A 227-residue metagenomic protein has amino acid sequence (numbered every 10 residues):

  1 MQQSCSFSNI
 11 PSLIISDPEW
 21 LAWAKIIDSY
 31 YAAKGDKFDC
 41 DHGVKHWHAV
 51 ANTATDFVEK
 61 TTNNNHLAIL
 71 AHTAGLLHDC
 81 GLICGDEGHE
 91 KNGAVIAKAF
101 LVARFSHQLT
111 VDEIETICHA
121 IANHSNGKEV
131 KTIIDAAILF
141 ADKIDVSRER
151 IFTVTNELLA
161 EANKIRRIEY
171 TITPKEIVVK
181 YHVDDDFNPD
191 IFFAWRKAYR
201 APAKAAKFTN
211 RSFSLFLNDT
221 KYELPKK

Functional and structural regions predicted by a protein language model:
M1-G88: Acidic/His-rich, divalent-metal-binding segments that scaffold phosphate/diphosphate chemistry
L13-S16, W20, T110, N188-I191 (+1 more regions): Intrinsic-disorder-associated interaction segments
D36, E59-I172: Divalent metal-dependent catalytic cores for phosphoryl transfer on phosphate-bearing substrates
D39-H42, E129, D190: Non-transmembrane, amphipathic alpha-helical segments
K45-H48, D135, F193: A generic "alpha-helical surface" signal
A54, A137, P202: Aromatic/hydrophobic pocket-lining residues that form π-stacking "cages" and hydrophobic walls in ligand
D145-K227: Terminal helices and disordered tails flanking the catalytic cores of nucleotide-processing hydrolases
